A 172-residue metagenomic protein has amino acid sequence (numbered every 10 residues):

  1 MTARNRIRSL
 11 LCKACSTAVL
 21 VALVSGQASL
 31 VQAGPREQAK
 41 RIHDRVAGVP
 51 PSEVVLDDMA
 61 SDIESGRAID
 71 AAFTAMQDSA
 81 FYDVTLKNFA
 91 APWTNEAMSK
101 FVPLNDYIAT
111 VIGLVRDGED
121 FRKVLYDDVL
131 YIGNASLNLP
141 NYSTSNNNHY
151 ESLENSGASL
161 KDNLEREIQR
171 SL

Functional and structural regions predicted by a protein language model:
T2, S29-V102, Y107: Aromatic- and Gly/Pro-enriched helix-to-coil junctions and flexible linker segments
T2-A18: Bacterial N-terminal signal peptides that target proteins for export
N5-S9, A28, S171: Positively charged, low-complexity intrinsically disordered regions
C12-S16, G26, G66, A90-A91 (+1 more regions): Short, flexible coil/linker elements and helix-boundary hinge sites characteristic of intrinsically disordered
K13, T17, D62, G66 (+2 more regions): Surface-exposed polar/charged interaction patches
V21-L30: C-terminal segment of classical bacterial N-terminal signal peptides
D70-L172: Extended surface/linker regions that mediate inter-domain or inter-protein docking in multi-component redox
